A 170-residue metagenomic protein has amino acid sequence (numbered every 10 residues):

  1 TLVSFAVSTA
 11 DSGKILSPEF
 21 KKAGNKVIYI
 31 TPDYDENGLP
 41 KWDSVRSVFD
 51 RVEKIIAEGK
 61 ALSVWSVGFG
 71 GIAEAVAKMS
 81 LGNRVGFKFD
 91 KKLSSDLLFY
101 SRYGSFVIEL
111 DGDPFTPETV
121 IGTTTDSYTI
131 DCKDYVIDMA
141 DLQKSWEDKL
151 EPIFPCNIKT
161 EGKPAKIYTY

Functional and structural regions predicted by a protein language model:
T1-Y100, D111-Y170: Intein/HINT protein-splicing elements and their conserved insertion hotspots or analogous self-processing inserts
R102-G104: A structural-propensity feature for long, helix-poor, extended segments
I108: Catalytic core of tubulin tyrosine ligase-like
